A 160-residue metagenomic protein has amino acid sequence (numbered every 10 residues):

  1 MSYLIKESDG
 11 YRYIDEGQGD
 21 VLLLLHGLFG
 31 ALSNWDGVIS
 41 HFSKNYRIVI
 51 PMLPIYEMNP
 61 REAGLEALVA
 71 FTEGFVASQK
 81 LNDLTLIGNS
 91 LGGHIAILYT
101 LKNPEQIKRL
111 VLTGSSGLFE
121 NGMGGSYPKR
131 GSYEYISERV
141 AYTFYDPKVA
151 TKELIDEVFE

Functional and structural regions predicted by a protein language model:
S8-I14, G37-S40, V49-L91: Active-site loop/oxyanion-hole signature of alpha/beta-hydrolase fold enzymes
G19, G27-G30, S90: Active-site glycine-rich loops that stabilize anionic/oxyanionic intermediates across multiple enzyme folds
V21, R47, N82-T85, Q106-R109: Structural signature of beta-strand start/N-cap positions in the alpha/beta core of ABC transporter nucleotide-binding
G27-G37, I48: Serine-hydrolase catalytic-loop signature spanning alpha/beta hydrolases and amidase-signature enzymes
F29, L53-E57, G117: Alpha/beta-hydrolase active-site loop signature
H94-K102, Q106-E138: Flexible "cap/lid" loop of the alpha/beta hydrolase fold
R130-E160: Conserved alpha/beta-hydrolase catalytic His-Asp/Glu region
